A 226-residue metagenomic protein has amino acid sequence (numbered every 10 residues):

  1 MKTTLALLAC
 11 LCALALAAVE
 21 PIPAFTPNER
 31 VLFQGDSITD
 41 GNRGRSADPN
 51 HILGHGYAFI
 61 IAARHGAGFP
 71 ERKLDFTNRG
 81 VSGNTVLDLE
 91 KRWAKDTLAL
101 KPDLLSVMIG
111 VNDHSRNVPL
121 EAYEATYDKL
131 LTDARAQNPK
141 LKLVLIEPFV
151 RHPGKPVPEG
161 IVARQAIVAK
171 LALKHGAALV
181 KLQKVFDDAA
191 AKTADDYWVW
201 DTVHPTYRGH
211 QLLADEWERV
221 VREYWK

Functional and structural regions predicted by a protein language model:
M1-T4: Positively charged n-region of N-terminal signal peptides that target proteins for export
A6-A15: Bacterial N-terminal signal peptides
L14-A24: A short, compositionally biased domain-edge/stem linker segment
I22-P27, H55, F59-D75, N84 (+1 more regions): Alpha-helical cap/lid subdomain in secreted, periplasmic, or secretory-pathway luminal O-acyl-processing enzymes
P23-H51: Short glycine-rich His-centered loop
G35, G80, E147: Active-site beta-alpha turn of Rossmann-fold NAD(P)-dependent dehydrogenases/reductases
